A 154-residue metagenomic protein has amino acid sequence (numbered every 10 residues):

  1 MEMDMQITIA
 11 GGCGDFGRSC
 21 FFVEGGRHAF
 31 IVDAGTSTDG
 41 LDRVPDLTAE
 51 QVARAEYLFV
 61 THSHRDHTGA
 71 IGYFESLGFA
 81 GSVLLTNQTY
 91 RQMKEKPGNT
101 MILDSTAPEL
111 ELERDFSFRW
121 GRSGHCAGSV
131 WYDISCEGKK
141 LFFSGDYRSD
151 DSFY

Functional and structural regions predicted by a protein language model:
M1-M3: Short, Lys/Arg-enriched N-terminal segments with co-localized hydrophobic residues within the first ~10-30 amino acids
M5, S19, F116, V130 (+1 more regions): Change "...and in nucleic-acid phosphodiester-cleaving endonucleases..." to "...and in nucleic-acid processing enzymes
Q6-G11, F30-D33, S117-R122, K140-D146: Active-site-proximal beta-strand elements of phosphoester/diester hydrolases
C13-R18, F22-V60, H64-R65, G69-G81 (+3 more regions): Pre-active-site segment of Zn-dependent metallo-hydrolases
G14, T38, A107-E109, H125-A127 (+1 more regions): Residue-level detector of flexible, active-site-proximal loop/helix-junction positions within diverse enzyme catalytic
R18-V23, G128-I134: Short beta-strand scaffold segments in enzyme catalytic cores
Q88-S129, S135-E137: Metallo-beta-lactamase
G124-S129, C136-Y154: Active-site-proximal loop/helix segments of hydrolase catalytic cores
